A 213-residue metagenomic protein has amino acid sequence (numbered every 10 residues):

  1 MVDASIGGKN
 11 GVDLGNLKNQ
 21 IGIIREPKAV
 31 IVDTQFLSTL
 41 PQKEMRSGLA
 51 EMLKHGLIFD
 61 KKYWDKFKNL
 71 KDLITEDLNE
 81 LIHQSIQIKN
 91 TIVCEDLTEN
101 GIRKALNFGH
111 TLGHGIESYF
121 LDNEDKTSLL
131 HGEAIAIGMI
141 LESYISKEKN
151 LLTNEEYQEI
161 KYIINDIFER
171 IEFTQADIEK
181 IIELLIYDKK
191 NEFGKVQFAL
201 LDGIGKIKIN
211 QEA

Functional and structural regions predicted by a protein language model:
M1-L70: A glycine/threonine-rich phosphate-anchoring loop and its flanking beta-alpha core in nucleotide/phosphate-binding
N19, E26, I102-R103, V196: A generic hydrophobic-helix recognition signal that picks specific residues within alpha-helical hydrophobic
I24, I31-V32, N107, A199-D202: Short beta-strand segments
L37-T39, D60, G113-G115, K206-K208: Short, acidic Gly/Pro/Ser/Thr-rich loop/turn segments
A50-M52, L151-A213: C-terminal charged capping/lid subdomain of soluble metabolic enzymes
K54, I58, D72, E148-L151 (+1 more regions): Residues in soluble alpha-helical coiled-coils and helical-bundle/repeat scaffolds
D65-E179: Active-site segments that bind and position negatively charged phosphate/pyrophosphate groups
